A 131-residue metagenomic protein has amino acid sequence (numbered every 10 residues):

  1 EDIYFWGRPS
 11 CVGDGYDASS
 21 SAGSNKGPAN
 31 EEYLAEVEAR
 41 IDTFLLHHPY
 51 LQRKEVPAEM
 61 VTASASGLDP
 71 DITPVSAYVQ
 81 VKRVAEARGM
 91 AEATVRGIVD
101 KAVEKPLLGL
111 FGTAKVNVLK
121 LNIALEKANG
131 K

Functional and structural regions predicted by a protein language model:
E1-A87, V103-K105: Flexible, solvent-exposed loop/hinge segments and secondary-structure transition points
Y78-K131: Extracytoplasmic/periplasmic C-terminal soluble domains
